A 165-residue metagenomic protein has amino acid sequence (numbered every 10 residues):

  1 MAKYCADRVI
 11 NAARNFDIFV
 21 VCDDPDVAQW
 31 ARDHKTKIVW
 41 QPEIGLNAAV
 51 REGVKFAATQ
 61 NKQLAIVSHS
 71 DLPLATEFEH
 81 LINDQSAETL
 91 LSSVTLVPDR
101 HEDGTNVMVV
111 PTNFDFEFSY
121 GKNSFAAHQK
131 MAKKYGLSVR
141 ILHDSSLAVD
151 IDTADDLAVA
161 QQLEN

Functional and structural regions predicted by a protein language model:
M1-N15: A short, N-terminal amphipathic alpha-helix
A13-I38: Acidic donor-binding segment of Leloir-type glycosyltransferases
N15, K62, L90-V94, L137: Short, high-confidence coil segments that cap the C-terminus of an alpha-helix and link into the following beta-strand
W30-A65, S145: Short phosphate-binding loop-to-helix
S68-H69: Active-site acidic Asp-centered loop
A75-E102: Conserved donor-nucleotide/metal-binding helix-loop-beta segment in metal-dependent transferases, i.e., the alpha-helix
D103-D115, Q129-K130, A154: Conserved nucleotide-sugar donor-binding and metal-coordinating catalytic region shared by glycosyltransferases
N123-N165: Conserved alpha/beta core of the MobA/IspD/sugar-nucleotide pyrophosphorylase nucleotidyltransferase superfamily
